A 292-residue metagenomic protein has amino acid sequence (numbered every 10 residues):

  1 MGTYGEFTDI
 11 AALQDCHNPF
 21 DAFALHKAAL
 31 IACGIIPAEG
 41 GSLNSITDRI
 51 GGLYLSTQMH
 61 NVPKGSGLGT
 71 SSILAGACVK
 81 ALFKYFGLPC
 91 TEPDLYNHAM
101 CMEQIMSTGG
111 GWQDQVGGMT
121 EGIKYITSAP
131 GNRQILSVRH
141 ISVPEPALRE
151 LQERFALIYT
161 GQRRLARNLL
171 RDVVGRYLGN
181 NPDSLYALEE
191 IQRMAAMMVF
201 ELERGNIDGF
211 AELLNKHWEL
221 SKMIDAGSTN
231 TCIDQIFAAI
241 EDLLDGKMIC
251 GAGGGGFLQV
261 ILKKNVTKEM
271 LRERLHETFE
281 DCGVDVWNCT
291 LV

Functional and structural regions predicted by a protein language model:
M1-R49, K84-T91, N97-G109, Q115-I249 (+1 more regions): C-terminal nucleotide
F7-Q14, L53-K64: Glycine/charged-rich beta-loop-alpha catalytic/anionic-binding loops adjacent to active sites
D9, M59, T70-S72, S221: Short linear Ser/Thr-Pro motifs
V62-S66, L244-K247: Short pre-catalytic strand/loop immediately N-terminal to key active-site residues, enriched for Gly-Thr
S66-L88: DPxDG-like acidic metal-binding loop motif
L68-T70, K247-A252: Short glycine/threonine-rich catalytic loop with a Thr-x-Gly-x-Asp
G256: Conserved glycine-rich beta-strand-loop-beta hairpin in the small C-terminal domain of fold type I
